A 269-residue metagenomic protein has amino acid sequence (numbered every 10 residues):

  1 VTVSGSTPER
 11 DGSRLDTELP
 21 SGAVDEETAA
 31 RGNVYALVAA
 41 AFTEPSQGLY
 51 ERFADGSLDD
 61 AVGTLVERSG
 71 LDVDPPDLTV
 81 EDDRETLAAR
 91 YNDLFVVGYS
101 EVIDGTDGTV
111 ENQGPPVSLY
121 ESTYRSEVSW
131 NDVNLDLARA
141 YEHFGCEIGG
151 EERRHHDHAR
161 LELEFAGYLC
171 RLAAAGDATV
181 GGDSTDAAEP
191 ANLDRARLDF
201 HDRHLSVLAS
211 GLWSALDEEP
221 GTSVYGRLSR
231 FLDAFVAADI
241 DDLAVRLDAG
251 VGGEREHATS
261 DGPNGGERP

Functional and structural regions predicted by a protein language model:
T2-P269: Charged, alpha-helix-forming regions
